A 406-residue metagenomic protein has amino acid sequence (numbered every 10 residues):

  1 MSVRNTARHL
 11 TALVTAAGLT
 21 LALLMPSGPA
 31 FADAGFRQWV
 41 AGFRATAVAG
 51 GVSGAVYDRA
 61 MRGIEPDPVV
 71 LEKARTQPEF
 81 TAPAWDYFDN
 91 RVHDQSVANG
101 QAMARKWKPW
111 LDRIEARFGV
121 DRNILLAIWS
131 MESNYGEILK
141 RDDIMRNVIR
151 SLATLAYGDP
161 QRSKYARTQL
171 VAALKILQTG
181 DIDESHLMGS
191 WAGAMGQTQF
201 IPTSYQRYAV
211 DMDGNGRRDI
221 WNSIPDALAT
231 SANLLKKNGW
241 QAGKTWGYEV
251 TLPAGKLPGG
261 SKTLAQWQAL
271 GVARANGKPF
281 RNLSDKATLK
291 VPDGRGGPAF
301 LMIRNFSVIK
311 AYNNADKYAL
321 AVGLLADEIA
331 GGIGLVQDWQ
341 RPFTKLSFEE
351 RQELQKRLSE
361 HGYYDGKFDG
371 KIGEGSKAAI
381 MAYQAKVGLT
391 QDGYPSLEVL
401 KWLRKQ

Functional and structural regions predicted by a protein language model:
M1-H9: N-terminal secretory signal peptides that target proteins for export/translocation
A12-P26: Bacterial N-terminal signal peptides
D33-F118: An acidic, Gly/Ser/Thr/Pro-rich helix-cap/linker signature
A41-Y57, R62-V69, A116-G119, S130-E137 (+10 more regions): Sec-exported extracytoplasmic/periplasmic mature domains
Y57-F80, W129-S133, D143-R150, E249-A254 (+2 more regions): Acidic helix-start/capping segments at beta-turn-to-alpha-helix junctions
Y87-A232, K236, W246: Acidic/His-rich structured neighborhood in mature extracellular/periplasmic domains
R150-G158, A172-I176, G259-Q406: Cell-envelope/ECM-targeting effectors and their regulatory/trafficking segments
E184, M188-A311, A319, Q337-D338: Flexible, glycine-rich surface segments
